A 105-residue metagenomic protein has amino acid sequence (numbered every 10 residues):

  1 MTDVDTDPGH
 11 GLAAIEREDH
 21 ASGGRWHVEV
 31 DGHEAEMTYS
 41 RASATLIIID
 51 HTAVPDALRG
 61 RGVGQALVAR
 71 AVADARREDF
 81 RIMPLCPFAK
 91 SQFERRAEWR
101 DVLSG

Functional and structural regions predicted by a protein language model:
D3-L46: N-terminal first-folded block
T52-R59: A short, internal acetyl-CoA/4′-phosphopantetheine-binding micro-motif in the GNAT/acyltransferase core
G60-A71: Conserved acetyl-CoA-binding loop-helix of GNAT-fold acetyltransferases
R70-G105: C-terminal structural segments of small proteins and small subunits
